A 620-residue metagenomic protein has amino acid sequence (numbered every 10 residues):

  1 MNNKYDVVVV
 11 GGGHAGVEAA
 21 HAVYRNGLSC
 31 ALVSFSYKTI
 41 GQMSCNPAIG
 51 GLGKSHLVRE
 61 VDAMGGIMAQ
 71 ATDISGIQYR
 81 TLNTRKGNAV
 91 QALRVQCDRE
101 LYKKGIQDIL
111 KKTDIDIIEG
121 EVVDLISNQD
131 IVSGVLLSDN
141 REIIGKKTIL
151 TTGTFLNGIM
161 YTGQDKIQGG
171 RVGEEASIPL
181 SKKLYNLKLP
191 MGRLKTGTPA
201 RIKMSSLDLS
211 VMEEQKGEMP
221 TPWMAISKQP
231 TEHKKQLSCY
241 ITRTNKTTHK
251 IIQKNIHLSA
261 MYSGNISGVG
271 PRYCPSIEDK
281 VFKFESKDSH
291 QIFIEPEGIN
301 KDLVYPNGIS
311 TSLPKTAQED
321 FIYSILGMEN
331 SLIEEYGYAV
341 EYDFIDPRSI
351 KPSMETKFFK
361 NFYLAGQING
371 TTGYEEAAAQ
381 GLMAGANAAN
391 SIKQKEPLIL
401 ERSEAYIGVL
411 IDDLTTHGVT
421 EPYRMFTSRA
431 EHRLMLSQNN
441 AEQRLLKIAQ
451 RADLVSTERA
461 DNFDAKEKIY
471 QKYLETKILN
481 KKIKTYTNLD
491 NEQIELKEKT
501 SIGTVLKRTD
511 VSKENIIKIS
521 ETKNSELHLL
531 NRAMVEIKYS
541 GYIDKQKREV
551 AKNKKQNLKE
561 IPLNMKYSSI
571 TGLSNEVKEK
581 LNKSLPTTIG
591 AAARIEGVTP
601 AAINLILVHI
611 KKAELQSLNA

Functional and structural regions predicted by a protein language model:
N2-A15: Beta1/beta-strand and adjacent pyrophosphate-binding region of the FAD-binding site in flavoprotein oxidoreductases
N3-Y5, S138-K147: Core beta-strand elements of the Rossmann-like FAD/NAD(P) dinucleotide-binding domain in flavoenzyme oxidoreductases
V10, E142-G153: Short hydrophobic core segments
H21-D124, T151-R171, E175, P179-S181 (+2 more regions): Conserved N-terminal/central alpha/beta ligand/cofactor-binding core
S36-Y37, K54, K182-E319, I407 (+3 more regions): An anion/pyrophosphate-binding glycine-rich loop and adjacent beta-alpha core in soluble alpha-beta enzymes
I126-E142: Conserved beta-strand-loop-beta-strand element in the redox core of flavoprotein oxidoreductases
F282-F284, Y338-L364, I368, T415-R424 (+1 more regions): FAD-binding beta-loop-beta segment adjacent to the flavin cofactor pocket
E329, L382, A388, Q394-A620: Non-catalytic terminal regions with compositionally biased, polar/charged low complexity
